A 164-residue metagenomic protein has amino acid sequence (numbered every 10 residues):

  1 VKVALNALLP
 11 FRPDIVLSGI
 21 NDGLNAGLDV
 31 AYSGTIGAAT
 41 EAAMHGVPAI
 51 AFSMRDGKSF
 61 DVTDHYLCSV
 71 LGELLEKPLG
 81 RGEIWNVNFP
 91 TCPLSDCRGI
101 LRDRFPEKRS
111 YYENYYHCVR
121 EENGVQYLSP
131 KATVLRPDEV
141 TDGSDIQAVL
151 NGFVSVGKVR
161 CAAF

Functional and structural regions predicted by a protein language model:
A4-L5: A cross-family phosphate/adenosyl-ligand binding-site feature
L8-R12: Glycine-rich phosphate-binding loop signature in dinucleotide/nucleotide-binding domains
S18-N21, F52-S53, V87-P90, G157: Short beta-strand segments
L24-S33: Glycine/threonine-rich flexible loop motifs
A38-A42: Hydrophobic/aromatic ligand-binding patch that stacks against planar heteroaromatic rings of cofactors or nucleotides
A43-T63: Glycine-rich phosphate/pyrophosphate-binding loops and their adjacent beta-strand/loop elements at enzyme active sites
D64-F164: Electrostatically charged, flexible surface regions
